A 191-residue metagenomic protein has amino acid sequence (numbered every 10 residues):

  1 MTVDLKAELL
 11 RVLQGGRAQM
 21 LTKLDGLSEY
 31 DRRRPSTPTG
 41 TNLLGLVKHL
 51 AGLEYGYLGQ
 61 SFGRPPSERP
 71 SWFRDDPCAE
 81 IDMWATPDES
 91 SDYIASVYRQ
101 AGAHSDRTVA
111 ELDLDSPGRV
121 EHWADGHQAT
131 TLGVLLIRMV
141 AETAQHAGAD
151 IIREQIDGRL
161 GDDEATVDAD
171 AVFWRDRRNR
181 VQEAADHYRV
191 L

Functional and structural regions predicted by a protein language model:
M1-L5: Short, contiguous pre-domain boundary segments
K6, L10-D25, E29-A79, E121-H187: Short, contiguous alpha-helical
A79-V120, T130-I152, Y188-L191: Acidic/histidine-rich alpha-helical segments that form the ligand environment of transition-metal centers
